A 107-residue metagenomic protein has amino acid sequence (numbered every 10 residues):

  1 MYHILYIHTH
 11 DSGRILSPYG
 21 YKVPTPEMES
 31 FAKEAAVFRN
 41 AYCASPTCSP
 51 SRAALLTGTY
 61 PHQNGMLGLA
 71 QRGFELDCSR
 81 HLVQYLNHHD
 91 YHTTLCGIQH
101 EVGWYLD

Functional and structural regions predicted by a protein language model:
M1-D107: Formylglycine-dependent sulfatase
